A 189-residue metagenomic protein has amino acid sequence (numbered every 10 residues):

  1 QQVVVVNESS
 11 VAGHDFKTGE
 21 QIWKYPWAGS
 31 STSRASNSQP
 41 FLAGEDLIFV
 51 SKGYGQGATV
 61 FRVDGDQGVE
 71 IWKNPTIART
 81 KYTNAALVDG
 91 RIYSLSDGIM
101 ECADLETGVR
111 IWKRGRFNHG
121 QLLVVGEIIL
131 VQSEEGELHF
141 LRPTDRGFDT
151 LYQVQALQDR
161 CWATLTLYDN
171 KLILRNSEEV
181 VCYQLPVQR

Functional and structural regions predicted by a protein language model:
Q1-R189: Noncatalytic, solvent-exposed loop/strand surfaces of beta-propeller-type extracellular/periplasmic domains
